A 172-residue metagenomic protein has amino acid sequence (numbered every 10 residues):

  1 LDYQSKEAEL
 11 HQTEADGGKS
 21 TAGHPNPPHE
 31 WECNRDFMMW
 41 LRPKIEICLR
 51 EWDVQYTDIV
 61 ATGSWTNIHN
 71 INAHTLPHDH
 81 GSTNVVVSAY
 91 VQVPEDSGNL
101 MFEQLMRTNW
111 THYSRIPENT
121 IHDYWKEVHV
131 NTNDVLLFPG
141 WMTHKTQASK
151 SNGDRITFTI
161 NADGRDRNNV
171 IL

Functional and structural regions predicted by a protein language model:
L1-T57: Non-heme Fe(II)/2-oxoglutarate
E30-M38, H80, H129, S151: Aromatic-acidic/polar surface patches that form glycan- and anion
L49-I71: Long amphipathic N-terminal alpha/beta scaffold segment
Y56-D58, D79-T83, K150-D154: A generic structural micro-feature
G63-L137, Q147, R165-L172: Catalytic core of non-heme Fe(II) oxygenases with the double-stranded beta-helix
T143, Q147-T157: Ligand-binding loop in jelly-roll beta-barrel domains
N161-D163: Short beta-strand edge segments in extracellular beta-sheet folds
